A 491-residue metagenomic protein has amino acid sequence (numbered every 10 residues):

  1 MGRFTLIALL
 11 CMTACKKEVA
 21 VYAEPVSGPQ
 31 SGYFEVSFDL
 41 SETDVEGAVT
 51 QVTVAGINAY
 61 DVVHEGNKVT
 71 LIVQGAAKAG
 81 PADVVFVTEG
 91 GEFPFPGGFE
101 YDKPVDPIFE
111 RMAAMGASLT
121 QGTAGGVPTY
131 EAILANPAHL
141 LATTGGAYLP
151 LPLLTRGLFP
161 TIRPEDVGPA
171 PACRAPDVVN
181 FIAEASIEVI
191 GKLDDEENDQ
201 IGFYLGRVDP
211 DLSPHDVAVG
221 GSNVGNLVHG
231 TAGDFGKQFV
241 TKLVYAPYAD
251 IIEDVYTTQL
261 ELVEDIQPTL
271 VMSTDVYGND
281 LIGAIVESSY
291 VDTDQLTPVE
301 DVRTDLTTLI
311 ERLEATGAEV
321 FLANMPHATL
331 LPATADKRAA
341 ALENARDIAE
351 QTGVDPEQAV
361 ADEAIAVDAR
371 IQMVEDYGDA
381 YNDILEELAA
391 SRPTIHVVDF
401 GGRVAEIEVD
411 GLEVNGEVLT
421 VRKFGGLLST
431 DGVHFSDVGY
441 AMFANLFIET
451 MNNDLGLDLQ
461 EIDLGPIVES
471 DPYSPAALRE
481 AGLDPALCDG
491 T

Functional and structural regions predicted by a protein language model:
M1-T13: Sec-dependent bacterial lipoprotein signal peptides
C15-D106: Ser/Thr/Pro-rich low-complexity tracts
E110-G126: Catalytic nucleophile-elbow at a beta strand-turn-alpha helix junction centered on a G-D-S/GDSL motif, marking
M115-S118, T274-G278, I285-V286, A323-H327 (+3 more regions): Active-site-proximal beta-strand/loop segments in catalytic clefts of secreted hydrolases
G122-T304, D463-G490: Conserved SGNH/GDSL esterase-like catalytic core that processes O-acyl groups on lipids and polysaccharides
P137-L141, T420-A481: Histidine-centered active-site loop/cap adjacent to the catalytic His in serine esterases/O-acetyl transfer systems
G145, L262-I266, D305-L322, I365-D399: A structural motif corresponding to the C-terminal end of an alpha-helix and its immediate exit/capping segment
H327, A333-D376, D383-A441, E449-N453: Mobile gating loops/cap/lid regions near enzyme active sites that modulate substrate access
